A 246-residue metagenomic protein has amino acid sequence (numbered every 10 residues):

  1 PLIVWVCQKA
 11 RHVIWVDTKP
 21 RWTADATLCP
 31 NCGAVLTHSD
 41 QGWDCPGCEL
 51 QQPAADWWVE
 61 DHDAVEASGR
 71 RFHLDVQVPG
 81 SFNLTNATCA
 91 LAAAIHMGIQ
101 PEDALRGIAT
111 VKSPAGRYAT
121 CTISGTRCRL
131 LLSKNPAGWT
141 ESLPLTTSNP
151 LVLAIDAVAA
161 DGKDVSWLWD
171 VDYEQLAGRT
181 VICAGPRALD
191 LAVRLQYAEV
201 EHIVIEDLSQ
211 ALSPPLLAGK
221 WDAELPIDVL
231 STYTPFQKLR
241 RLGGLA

Functional and structural regions predicted by a protein language model:
V4-D75: Extended acidic/charged loop-beta regions that coordinate divalent cations and stabilize anionic phosphate/carboxylate
P20, A26-G33, Q41-Q52, A92-Q100 (+1 more regions): ATP-dependent carboxylate-amine ligase
H73-S81, C128: A short glycine/serine-rich beta->alpha loop
V78-C89, P114-Y118: Short glycine/threonine-rich catalytic loop with a Thr-x-Gly-x-Asp
N83, Q100-P101: Helix N-cap / loop-to-helix initiation motif
